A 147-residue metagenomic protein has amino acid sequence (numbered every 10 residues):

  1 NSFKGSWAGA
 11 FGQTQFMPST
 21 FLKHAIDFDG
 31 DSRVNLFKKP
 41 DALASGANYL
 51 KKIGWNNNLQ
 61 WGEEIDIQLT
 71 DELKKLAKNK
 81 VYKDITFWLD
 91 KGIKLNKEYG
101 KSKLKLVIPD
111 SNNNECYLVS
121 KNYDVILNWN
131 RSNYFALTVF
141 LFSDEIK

Functional and structural regions predicted by a protein language model:
N1-K105, P109-V119, V125-K147: Catalytic glycan-binding domains that act on GlcNAc-containing polysaccharides
